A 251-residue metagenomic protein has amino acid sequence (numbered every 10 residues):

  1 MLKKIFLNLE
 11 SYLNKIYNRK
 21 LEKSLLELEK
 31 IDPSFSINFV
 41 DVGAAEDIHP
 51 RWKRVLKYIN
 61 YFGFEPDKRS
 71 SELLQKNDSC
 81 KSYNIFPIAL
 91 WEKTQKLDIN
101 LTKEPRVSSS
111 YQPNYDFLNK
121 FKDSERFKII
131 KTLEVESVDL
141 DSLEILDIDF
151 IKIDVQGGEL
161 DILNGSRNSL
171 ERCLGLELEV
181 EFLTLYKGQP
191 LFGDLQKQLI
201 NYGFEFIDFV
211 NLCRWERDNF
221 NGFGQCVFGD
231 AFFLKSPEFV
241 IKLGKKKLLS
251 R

Functional and structural regions predicted by a protein language model:
L2-R251: Phosphate/nucleotide-binding beta-alpha loop and adjacent structural elements of enzyme active sites
